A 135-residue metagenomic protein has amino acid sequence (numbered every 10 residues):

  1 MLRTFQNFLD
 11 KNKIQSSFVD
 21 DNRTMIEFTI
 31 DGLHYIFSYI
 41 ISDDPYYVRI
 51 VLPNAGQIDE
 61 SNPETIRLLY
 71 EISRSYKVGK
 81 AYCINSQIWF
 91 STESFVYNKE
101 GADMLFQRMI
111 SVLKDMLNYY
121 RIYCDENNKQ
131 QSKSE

Functional and structural regions predicted by a protein language model:
M1-I36, C83: Charge-rich, low-complexity N-terminal segments
R23-I26, Y46-V48, I88: Hydrophobic residues embedded in beta-strands of well-ordered beta-sheets
I30-D59: Long, continuous compositionally biased terminal/linker segments
R49-S91: Short, internal acidic amphipathic alpha-helical interface segments that mediate docking to partner proteins
V78, C83-Q107, R121-D125: Well-ordered alpha/beta subsegment
M109-L113: Flexible glycine-rich active-site/ligand-binding loops centered on an Asp-His dyad
K114-N118: Helix-rich interaction surfaces within compact, conserved domain-sized segments that mediate assembly or partner
C124-E135: Short, highly charged C-terminal tails/helix-capping segments
